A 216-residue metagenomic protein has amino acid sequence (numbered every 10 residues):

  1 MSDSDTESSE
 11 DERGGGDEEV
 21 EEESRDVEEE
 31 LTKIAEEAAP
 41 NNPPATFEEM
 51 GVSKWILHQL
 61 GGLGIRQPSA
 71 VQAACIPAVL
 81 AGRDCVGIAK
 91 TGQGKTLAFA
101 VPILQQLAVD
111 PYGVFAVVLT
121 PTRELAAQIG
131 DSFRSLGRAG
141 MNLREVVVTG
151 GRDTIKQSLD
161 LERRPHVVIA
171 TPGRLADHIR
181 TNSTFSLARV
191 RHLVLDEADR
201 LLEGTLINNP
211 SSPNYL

Functional and structural regions predicted by a protein language model:
M1-R83, P121, G140, R163: N-terminal intrinsically disordered, low-complexity tails of helicases
V27, P43, V52, I56 (+8 more regions): Alpha-helical interaction elements in eukaryotic regulators
W55-H58, G62-I65, A73, P111-T181 (+1 more regions): Conserved nucleic-acid-binding Ia/Ib motif block in the N-terminal RecA-like helicase ATPase lobe
Q59-L63, A74, A78-V79, P102 (+6 more regions): Alpha-helical recognition domains of nuclear gene-regulatory proteins
R66, V86, L104, A108 (+5 more regions): Nucleotide phosphate-binding site architecture
S69-A74, I88-Q93, L119-T122, L195-L201 (+1 more regions): Conserved helicase ATPase motor motifs in RecA-like P-loop NTPase domains
G82-I103: Walker A/P-loop
A176-L216: SF2 helicase catalytic motif II
